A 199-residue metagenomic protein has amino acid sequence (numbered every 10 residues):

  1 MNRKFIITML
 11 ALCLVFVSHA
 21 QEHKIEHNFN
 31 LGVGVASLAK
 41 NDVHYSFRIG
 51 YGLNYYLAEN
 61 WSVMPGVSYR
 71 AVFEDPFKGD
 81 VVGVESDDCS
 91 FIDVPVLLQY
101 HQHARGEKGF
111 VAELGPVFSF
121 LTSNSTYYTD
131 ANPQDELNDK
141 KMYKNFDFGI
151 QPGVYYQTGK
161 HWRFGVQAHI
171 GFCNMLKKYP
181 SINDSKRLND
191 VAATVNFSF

Functional and structural regions predicted by a protein language model:
M1-N30, V195-F199: Bacterial Sec-dependent N-terminal signal peptides
E22-K24, K40-S46, E85-D93, K141-D147 (+1 more regions): Transmembrane beta-barrel outer-membrane domains
H23-H27, V33, N54-D130, N189-F199: Gram-negative (and chloroplast) outer-membrane scaffold detector with strong preference for beta-barrel transmembrane
A36-S37, L137-D139: Surface-exposed cleft-lining segments at the edges of enzyme active sites
A39-Y45, D75-V82, N124-N132, L176-I182: Outer-membrane beta-barrel translocator domains and adjoining extracellular loop/strand segments of Gram-negative
S46-N54: Short catalytic helix/loop segments, enriched in acidic residues and glycine and frequently bearing histidine
M64-F77, C89, K141, I150-F199: Predominantly the C-terminal beta-signal and adjacent terminal strand-loop region of outer-membrane beta-barrel
